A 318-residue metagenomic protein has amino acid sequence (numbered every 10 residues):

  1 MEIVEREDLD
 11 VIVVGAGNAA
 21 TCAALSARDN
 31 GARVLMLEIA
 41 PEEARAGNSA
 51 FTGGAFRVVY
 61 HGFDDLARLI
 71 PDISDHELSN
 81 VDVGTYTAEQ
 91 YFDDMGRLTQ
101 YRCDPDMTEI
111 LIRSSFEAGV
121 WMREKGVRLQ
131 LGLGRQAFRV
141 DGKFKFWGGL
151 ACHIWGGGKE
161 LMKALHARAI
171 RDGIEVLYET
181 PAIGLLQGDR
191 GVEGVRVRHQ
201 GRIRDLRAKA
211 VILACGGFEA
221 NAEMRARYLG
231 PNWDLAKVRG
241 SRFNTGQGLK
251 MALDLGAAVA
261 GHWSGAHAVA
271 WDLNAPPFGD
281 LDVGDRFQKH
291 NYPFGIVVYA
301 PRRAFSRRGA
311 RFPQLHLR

Functional and structural regions predicted by a protein language model:
I3-A19, L35: Beta1/beta-strand and adjacent pyrophosphate-binding region of the FAD-binding site in flavoprotein oxidoreductases
A19, E42, R303: Conserved Rossmann-like nucleotide-cofactor binding loop
A24, R28: Gly/Ala-rich phosphate-binding loop of Rossmann-like dinucleotide-binding domains, activating on the conserved
D29-A50: Glycine-rich FAD pyrophosphate-binding loop
R45, Q100, D104-I203, N221-M224 (+1 more regions): Conserved redox-cofactor binding core of oxidoreductases
A50-Y86: N-terminal glycine-rich dinucleotide-binding loop that anchors FAD/FMN and/or NAD(P) in oxidoreductases
H199-R202, L206-P276: Glycine-rich loop(s) and the adjacent beta-strand/alpha-helix scaffold that form part
T245, L249-R318: An anion/pyrophosphate-binding glycine-rich loop and adjacent beta-alpha core in soluble alpha-beta enzymes
